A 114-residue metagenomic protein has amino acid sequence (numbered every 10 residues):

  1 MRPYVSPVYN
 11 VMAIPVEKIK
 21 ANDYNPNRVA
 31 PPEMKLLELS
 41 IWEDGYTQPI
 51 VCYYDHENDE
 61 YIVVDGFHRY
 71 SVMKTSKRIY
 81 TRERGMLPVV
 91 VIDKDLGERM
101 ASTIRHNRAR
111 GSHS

Functional and structural regions predicted by a protein language model:
M1-V16: N-terminal leader/domain-start detector
P3-V5, M34, Y54-D55: Noncatalytic linker/hinge segments flanking ATPase motor cores
P7, K20-Q48, Y70-S114: Amphipathic, charge-rich alpha-helical segments that serve as recognition/docking helices
I14-A21, Y53: General secondary-structure edge motif
Q48-E57: A short acidic-Thr-Gly-centered motif at the start of a beta-strand
N58-I62: Short active-site oxyanion
G66: Short, conserved phosphate/pyrophosphate- and ester-handling motifs at nucleotide-, phospho-/glycolipid
